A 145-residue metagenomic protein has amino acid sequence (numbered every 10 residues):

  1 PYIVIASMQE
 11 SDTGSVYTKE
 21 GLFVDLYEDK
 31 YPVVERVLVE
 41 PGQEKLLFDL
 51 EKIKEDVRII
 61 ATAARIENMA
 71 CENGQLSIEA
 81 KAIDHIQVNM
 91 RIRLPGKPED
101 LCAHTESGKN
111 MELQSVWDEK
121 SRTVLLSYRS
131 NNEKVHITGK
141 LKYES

Functional and structural regions predicted by a protein language model:
P1-S145: C-terminal beta-sandwich/jelly-roll accessory domains of carbohydrate-active enzymes
